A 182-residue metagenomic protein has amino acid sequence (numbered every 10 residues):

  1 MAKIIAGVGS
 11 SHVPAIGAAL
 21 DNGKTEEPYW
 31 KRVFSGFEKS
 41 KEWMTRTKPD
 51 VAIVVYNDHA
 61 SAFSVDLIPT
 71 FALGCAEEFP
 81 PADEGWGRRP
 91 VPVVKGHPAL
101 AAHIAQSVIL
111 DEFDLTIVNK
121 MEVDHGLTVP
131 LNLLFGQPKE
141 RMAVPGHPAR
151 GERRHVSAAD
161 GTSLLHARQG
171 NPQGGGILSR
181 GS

Functional and structural regions predicted by a protein language model:
M1-G181: Soluble secreted/lumenal catalytic domains with histidine-centered metal-binding or acid-base catalytic motifs
